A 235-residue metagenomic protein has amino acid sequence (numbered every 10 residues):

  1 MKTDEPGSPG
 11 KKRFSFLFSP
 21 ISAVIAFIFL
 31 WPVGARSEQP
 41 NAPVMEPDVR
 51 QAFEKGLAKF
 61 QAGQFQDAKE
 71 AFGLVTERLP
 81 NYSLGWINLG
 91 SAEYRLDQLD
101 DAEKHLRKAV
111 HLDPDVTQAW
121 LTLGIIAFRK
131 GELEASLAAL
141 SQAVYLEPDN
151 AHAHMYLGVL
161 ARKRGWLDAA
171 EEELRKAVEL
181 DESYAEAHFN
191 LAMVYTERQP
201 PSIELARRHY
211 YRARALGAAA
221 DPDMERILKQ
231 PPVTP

Functional and structural regions predicted by a protein language model:
Q39-P43, F189, M193-P235: Terminal, low-structured helical/coil segments at or just beyond the last alpha-helical repeat
P47-N81, S91, R95: Alpha-helical segment of the N-proximal tetratricopeptide repeat
V49, S83-L84, T117-Q118, A151-H152 (+2 more regions): Helix-start (N-cap) detector for alpha-helical repeat units in TPR-like alpha-solenoids, especially tetratricopeptide
F60, I87, Y94, L121 (+3 more regions): Position-specific recognition of the canonical hydrophobic site in helix A of tetratricopeptide repeat
A62-L74, R95-K108, R129-Q142, R164-K176 (+1 more regions): Structural signature of tandem alpha-helical TPR/SEL1-like repeats, specifically the intra-repeat loop/turn
R78, L112, L146, L180 (+1 more regions): Structural marker of alpha-solenoid helical repeat scaffolds
N88, T122, Y156, N190 (+1 more regions): Canonical tetratricopeptide repeat
